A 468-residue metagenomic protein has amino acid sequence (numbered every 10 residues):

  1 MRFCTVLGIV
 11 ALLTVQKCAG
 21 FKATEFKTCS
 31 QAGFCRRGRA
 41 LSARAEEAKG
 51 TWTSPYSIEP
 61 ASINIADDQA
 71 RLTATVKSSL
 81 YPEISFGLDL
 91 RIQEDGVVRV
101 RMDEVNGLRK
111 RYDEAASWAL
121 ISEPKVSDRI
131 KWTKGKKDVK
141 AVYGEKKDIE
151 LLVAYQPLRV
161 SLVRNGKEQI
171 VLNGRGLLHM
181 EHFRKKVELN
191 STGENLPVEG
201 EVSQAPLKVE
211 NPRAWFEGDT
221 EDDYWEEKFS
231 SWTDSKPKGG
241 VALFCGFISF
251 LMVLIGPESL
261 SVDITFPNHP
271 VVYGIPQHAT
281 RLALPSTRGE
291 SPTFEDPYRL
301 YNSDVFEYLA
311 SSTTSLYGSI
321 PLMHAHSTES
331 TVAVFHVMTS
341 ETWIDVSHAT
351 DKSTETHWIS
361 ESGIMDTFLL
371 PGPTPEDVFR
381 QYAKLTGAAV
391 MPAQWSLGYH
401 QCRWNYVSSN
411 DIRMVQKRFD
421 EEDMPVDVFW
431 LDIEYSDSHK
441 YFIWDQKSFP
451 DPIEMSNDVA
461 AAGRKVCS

Functional and structural regions predicted by a protein language model:
R2-G8, L13-S396, Q401-W404, D411 (+6 more regions): N-terminal accessory segment at the very beginning of proteins
D420, A460-A461: Anion (oxyanion) recognition and catalysis
D423: Conserved, charged catalytic cores of large soluble enzymes
H439-D445: Catalytic palm subdomain of template-directed nucleic-acid polymerases, centered on the conserved carboxylate motif
S448: Active-site loop-helix segments enriched in His/Asp/Glu that coordinate and activate a nucleophilic water at divalent
